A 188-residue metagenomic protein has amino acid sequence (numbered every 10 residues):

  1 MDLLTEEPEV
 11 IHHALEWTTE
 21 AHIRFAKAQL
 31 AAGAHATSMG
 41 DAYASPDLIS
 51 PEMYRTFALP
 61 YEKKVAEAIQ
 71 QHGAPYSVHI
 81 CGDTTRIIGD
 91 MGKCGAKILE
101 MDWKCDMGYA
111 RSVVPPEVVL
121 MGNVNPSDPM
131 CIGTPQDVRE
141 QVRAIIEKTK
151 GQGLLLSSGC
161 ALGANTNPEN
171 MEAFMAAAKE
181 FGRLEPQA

Functional and structural regions predicted by a protein language model:
M1-A188: Active-site loop segments of alpha/beta catalytic cores
